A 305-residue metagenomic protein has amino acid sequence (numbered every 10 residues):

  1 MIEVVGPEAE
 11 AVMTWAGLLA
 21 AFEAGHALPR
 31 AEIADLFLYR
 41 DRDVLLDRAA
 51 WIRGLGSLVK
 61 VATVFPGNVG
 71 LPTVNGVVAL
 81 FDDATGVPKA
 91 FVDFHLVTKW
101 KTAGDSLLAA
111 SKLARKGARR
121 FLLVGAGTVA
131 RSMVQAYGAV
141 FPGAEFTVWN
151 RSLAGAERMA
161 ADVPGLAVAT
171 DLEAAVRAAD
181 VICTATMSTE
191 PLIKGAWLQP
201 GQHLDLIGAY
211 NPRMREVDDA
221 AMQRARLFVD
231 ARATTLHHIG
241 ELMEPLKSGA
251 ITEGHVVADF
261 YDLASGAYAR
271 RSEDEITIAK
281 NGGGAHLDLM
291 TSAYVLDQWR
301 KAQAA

Functional and structural regions predicted by a protein language model:
M1-K99, L107, A114-G117, H286-L289 (+1 more regions): N-terminal ligand-binding/catalytic initiation module
L113-R120, P142, Q199-P200: Short helix-loop-beta connector
F121-L122, T277: Conserved beta-strand elements of the Class I
A126-G127: Glycine-rich Rossmann-fold phosphate-binding loop(s) that bind the pyrophosphate of adenine dinucleotide cofactors
A130-R131: N-terminal Rossmann-fold NAD(P) dinucleotide-binding loop
A139-D162: NAD(P)-binding Rossmann-fold cofactor-contacting core
V163-S248: Rossmann-like adenosine-cofactor binding region
R215-A305: Adenosine-phosphate binding glycine-rich loop
